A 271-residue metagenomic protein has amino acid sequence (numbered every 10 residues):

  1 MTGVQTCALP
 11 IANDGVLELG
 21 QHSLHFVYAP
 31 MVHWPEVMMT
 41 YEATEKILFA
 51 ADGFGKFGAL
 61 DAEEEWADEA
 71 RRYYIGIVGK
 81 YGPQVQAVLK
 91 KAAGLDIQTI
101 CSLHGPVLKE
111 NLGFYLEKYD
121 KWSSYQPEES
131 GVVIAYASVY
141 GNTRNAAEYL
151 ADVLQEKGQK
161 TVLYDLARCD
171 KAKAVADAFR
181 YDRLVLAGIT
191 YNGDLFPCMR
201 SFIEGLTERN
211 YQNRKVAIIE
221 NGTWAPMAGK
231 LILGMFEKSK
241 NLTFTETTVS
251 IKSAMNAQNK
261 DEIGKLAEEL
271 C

Functional and structural regions predicted by a protein language model:
M1, L48-D52, I100-H104: Active-site neighborhood of phospho(di)ester-bond hydrolases with catalytic His/Asp-centered motifs
T2-L9: Short, small-residue-biased leader/transition segments that mark boundaries at the very start of proteins
P10-E64: Catalytic core of the metallo-beta-lactamase
A29-M31, E117, Y164-C169: Short gly/ser/thr-rich secondary-structure transition/capping motifs
A50, L103, A135-A137, I219: Short hydrophobic segments within beta-strands
L60-V107, P127, Y149-Y164, A174-C271: FMN-binding flavodoxin-like domain, especially the glycine-rich phosphate-binding loop
H104-E129: Terminal amphipathic helices with adjacent charged low-complexity linkers/tails
A135-K157: Short, charged N-terminal beta->alpha structural module
